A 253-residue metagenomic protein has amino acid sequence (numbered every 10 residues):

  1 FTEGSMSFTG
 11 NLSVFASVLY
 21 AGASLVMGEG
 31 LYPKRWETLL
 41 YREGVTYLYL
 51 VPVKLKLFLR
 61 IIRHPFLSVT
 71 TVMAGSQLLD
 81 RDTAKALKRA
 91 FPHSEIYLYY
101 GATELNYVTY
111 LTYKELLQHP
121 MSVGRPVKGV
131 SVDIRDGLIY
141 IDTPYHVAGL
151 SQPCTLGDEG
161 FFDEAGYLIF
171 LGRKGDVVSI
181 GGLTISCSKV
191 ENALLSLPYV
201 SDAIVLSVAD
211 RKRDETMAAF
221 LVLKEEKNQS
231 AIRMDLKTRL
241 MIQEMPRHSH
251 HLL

Functional and structural regions predicted by a protein language model:
G4-F8, V53: Conserved AMP-binding
S7-Y47: Conserved AMP-binding/adenylation subdomain of ANL enzymes
Y47-L50, L59-H119: Gly/Ser/Thr-rich phosphate-binding loop
L48, E159-E244: AMP-binding/adenylate-forming catalytic core of the ANL superfamily
S68, H93, G129, Y199-D202: Glycine-centered tight turns that cap/initiate beta-strands
S76, G101, G124, D158 (+1 more regions): Active-site glycine-centered loops adjacent to acidic/histidine catalytic or metal-binding residues that shape
S131-T155, E159-G160, V222: AMP-binding/adenylate-forming core of the ANL superfamily
M241-L253: AMP-binding/adenylate-forming catalytic domain of the ANL superfamily
